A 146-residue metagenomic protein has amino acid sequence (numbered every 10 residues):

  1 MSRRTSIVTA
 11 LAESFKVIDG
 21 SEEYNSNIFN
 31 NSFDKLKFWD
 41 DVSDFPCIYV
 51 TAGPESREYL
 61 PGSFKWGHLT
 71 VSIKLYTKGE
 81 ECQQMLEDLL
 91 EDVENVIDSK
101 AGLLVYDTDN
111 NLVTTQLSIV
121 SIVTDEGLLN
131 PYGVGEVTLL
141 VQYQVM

Functional and structural regions predicted by a protein language model:
M1-D40, F45-M146: Charged, amphipathic alpha-helical segments and their flanking helix caps
